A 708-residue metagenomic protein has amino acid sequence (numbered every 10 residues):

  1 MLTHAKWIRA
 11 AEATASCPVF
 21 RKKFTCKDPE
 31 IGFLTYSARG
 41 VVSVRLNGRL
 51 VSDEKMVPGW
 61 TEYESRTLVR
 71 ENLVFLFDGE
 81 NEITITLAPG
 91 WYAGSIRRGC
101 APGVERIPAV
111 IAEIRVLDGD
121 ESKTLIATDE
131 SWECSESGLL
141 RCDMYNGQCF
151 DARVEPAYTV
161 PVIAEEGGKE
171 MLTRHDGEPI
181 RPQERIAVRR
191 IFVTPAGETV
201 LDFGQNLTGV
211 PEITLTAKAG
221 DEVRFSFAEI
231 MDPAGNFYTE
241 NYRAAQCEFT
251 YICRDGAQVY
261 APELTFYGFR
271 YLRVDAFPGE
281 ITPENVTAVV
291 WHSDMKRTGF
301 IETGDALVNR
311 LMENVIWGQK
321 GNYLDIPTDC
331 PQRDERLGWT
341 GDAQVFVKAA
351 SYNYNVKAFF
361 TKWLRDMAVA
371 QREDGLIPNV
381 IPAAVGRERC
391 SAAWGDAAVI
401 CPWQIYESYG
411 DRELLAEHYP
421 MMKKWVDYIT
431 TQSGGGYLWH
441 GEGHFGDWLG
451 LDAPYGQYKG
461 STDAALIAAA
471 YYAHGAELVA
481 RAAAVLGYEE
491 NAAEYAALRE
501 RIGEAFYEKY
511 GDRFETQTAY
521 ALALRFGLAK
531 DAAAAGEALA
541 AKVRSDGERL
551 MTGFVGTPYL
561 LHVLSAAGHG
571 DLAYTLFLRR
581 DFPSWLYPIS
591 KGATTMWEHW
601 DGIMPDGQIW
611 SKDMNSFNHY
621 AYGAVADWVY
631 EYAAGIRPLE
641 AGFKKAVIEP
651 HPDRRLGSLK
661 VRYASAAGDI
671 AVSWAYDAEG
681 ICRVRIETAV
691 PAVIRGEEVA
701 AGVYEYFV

Functional and structural regions predicted by a protein language model:
M1-R333, G341, A358-F359, P378-A383 (+2 more regions): Extracellular/oxidizing-compartment recognition motifs
A11-A15, D28, F33, P58-E62 (+18 more regions): Alpha-helix capping and helix-loop boundary segments enriched in small/acidic/polar residues
F33-Y36, V210-E229, L264, D275 (+6 more regions): Alpha-helical support elements that line or immediately flank enzyme active sites and cofactor-binding pockets
V41, I281-N314, K320-G321, P327-N379 (+6 more regions): Active-site acid/base region of carbohydrate-active enzymes
P102, R106-R115, L125-A152, I163-E165 (+3 more regions): Non-catalytic C-terminal accessory modules of carbohydrate-active enzymes
D151, D334-E335, N353, A398-V399 (+5 more regions): C-terminal capping/lid segments that line or modulate ligand- or cofactor-binding pockets
P402, A473-A476, A480: Non-transmembrane amphipathic alpha-helical segments
